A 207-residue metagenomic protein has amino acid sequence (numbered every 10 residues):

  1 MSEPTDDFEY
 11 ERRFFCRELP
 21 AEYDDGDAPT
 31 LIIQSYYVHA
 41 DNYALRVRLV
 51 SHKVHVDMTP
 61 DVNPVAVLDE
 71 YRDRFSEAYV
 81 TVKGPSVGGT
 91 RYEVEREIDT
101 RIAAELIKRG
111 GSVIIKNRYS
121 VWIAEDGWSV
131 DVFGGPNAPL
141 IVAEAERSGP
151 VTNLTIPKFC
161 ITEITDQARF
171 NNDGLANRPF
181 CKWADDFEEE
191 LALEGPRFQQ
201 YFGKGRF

Functional and structural regions predicted by a protein language model:
M1-F207: Phosphate-end processing signature that detects enzymes handling 5′-triphosphorylated RNA and polyphosphate
